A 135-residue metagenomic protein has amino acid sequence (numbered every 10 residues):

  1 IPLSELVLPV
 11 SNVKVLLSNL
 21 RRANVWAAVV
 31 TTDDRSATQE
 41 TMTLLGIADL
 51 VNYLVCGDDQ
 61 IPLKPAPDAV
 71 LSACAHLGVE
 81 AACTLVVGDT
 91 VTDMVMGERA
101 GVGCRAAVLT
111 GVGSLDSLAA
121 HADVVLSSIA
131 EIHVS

Functional and structural regions predicted by a protein language model:
I1-K14, A23: Metal-dependent phosphoesterase signature
I1-L3, V30, C83: Intrinsically disordered/low-complexity terminal segments and short unstructured peptides
L3-V7, T32, G103-R105: Short, flexible loop segments at the rims of nucleotide/cofactor-binding pockets, characterized by
P9, V30, P62: Residue-level marker of regulatory loop/turn positions in helix-turn-helix DNA-binding domains and in histidine
K14, S18-R21, D34-R35, Q39-S135: Asp-based, Mg2+/Mn2+-dependent phosphohydrolase catalytic module
